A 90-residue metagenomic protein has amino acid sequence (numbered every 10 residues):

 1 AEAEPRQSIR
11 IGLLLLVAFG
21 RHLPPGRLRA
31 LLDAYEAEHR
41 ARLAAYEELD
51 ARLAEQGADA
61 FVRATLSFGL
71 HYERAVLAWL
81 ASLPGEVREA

Functional and structural regions predicted by a protein language model:
A1-A44, E48: Amphipathic alpha-helical dimerization/coiled-coil segments that flank or bridge DNA-binding/regulatory modules
A18-G20, G69, A75: Small-side-chain structural scaffolding
H39, L66, L70-E73: Amphipathic coiled-coil alpha-helices
E47-L66: Acidic interhelical loop/turn segments
E73-E86: Amphipathic alpha-helical coiled-coil segments
R88-A90: Long amphipathic alpha-helical coiled-coil segments
